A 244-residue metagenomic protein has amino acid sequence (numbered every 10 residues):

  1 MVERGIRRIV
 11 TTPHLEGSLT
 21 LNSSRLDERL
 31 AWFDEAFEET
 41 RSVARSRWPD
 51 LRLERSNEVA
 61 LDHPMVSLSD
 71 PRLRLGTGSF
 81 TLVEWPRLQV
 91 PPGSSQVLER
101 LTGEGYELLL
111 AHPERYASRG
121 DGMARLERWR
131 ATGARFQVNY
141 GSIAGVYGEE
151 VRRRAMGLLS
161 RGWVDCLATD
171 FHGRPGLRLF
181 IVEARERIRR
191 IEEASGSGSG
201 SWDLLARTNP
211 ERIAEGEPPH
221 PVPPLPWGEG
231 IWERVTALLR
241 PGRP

Functional and structural regions predicted by a protein language model:
V2, T102, L159-S160: Non-catalytic positions within long, well-ordered alpha-helices that form the structural scaffold/packing of enzyme
R7-E16, E54-S56: Short beta-strand segments at enzyme active-site cores
T12-H14, R161-F180: Short acidic/histidine-rich active-site segments
P13, L53, H112, D170 (+1 more regions): Divalent metal-coordination and catalytic microenvironments
L19-R52, W163, G176-R207: Short acidic, glycine/proline-enriched helix-loop-strand junctions
T20-Q137, P226-P241: Extended substrate/RNA-proximal surfaces in nucleic-acid metabolism proteins
Q96, D121-E127, E149-L159, E183-A184: Charged helix-capping and loop-helix junction motifs
R189-P244: Mid-to-C-terminal alpha-helical segments outside catalytic/metal-binding sites
